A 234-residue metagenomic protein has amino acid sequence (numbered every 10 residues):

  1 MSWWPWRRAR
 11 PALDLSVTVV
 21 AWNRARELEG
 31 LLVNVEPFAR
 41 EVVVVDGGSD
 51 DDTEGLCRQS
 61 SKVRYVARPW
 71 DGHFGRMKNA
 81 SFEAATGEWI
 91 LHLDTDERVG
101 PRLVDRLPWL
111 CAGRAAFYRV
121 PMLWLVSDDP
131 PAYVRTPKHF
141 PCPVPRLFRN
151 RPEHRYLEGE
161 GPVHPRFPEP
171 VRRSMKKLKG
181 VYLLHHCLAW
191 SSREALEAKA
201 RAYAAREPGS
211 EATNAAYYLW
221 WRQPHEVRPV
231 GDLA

Functional and structural regions predicted by a protein language model:
W4-W6, G75-E83, W89-L91, G100-A234: Catalytic-site signature of metal-activated, phosphate-bearing donor transferases, centered on the GT-A/GT-A-like
W6-D14: Extreme N-terminus of proteins, especially the signal/transit-peptide cleavage junction and the first residues
D14-S16, E41: Cell-envelope/extracellular polymer assembly enzymes that use nucleotide-activated donors
S16, A21, D50-T53, T86: Ser/Thr-centric signal marking residues that sit in or immediately flank functional binding/regulatory motifs
T18-P37: Short, well-formed alpha-helical segments that are part of the catalytic scaffolds of diverse glycosyltransferases
L31-N34, F38, D46-L56, W70 (+1 more regions): A conserved acidic beta->alpha catalytic loop
R40, E54-R76, A80, A84: Conserved donor nucleotide-binding strand/loop of the catalytic core
R40, V63, T86-E88, D96 (+1 more regions): Conserved acidic residues
